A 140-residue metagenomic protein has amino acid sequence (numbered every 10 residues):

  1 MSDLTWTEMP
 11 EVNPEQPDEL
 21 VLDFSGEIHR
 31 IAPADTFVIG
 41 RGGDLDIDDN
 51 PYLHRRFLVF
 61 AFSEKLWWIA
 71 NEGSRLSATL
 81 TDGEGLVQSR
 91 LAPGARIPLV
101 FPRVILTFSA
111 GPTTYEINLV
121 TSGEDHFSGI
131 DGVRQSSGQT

Functional and structural regions predicted by a protein language model:
M1-N50, A61, P98-N118, S122-V133: Intrinsically disordered, low-complexity acidic Ser/Thr-rich regulatory segments
R55-S109: Forkhead-associated
Q139-T140: Helix-turn-helix DNA-binding segment
